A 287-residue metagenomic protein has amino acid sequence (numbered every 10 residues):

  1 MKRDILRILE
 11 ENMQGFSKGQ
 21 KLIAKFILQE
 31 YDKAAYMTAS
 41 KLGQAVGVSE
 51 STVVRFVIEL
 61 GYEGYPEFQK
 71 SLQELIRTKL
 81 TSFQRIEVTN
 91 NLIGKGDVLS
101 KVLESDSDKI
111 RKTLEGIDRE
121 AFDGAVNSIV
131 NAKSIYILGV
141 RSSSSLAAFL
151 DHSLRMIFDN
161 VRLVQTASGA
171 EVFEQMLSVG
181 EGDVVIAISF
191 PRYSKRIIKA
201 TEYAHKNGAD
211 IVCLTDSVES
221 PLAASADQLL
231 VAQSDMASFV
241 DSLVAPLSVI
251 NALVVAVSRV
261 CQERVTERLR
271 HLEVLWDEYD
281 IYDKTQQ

Functional and structural regions predicted by a protein language model:
K2-L6, L22, D32-Y36, S40-E120: HTH-adjacent hinge/linker in prokaryotic transcriptional regulators
L9-F16: Short amphipathic alpha-helical boundary/capping segments
F16-L22: Short helix-coil-helix linker/hinge
E120-A132: Glycine-rich phosphate/diphosphate-binding loops that line cofactor/substrate pockets in enzymes
V130-S248, V254-C261: Glycine-rich phosphate-binding loops that contact phosphosugars or nucleotide phosphates
E263-Q287: A short, charged, Gly/Pro-tolerant segment at domain boundaries
